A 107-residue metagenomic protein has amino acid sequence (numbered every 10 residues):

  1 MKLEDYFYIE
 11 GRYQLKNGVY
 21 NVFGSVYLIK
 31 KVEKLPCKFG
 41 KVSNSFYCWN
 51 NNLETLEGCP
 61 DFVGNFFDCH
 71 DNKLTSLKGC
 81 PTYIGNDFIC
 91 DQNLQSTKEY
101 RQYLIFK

Functional and structural regions predicted by a protein language model:
E4-D5, Y13-E54, G58, F62-N65 (+1 more regions): LRR N-terminal entry segment and analogous cap-like coil->beta motifs
Y6-F7, T97: GD-rich hexapeptide-repeat beta-solenoids
C69, T75-K107: Leucine-rich solenoid repeat scaffolds
